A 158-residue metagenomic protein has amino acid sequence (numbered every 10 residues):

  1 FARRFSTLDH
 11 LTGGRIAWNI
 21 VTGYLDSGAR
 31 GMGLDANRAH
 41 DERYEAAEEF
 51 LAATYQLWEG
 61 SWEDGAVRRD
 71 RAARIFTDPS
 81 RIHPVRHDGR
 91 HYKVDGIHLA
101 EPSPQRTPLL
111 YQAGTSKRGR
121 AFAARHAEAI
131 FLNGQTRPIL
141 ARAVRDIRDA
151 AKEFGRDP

Functional and structural regions predicted by a protein language model:
F1-R4, A143: Residues at alpha-helix caps and immediate loop-helix transition turns in enzyme cores, especially N- and C-cap
R3-H126, F154-R156: Internal, glycine-rich beta/alpha segment that forms the wall or movable "lid" of small-molecule/cofactor binding
S6, A127-E128, D146-D149: Short, solvent-exposed amphipathic alpha-helical segments in soluble enzyme and RNA/protein-processing domains
Y111, F131-L132: Short catalytic-loop micro-motif centered on adjacent basic/acidic residues
K117-R118, L132-G134, P138-L140, R145-D157: Catalytic cores of nucleotide-enabled group-transfer and carboxylate-activating enzymes in metabolic and assembly-line
